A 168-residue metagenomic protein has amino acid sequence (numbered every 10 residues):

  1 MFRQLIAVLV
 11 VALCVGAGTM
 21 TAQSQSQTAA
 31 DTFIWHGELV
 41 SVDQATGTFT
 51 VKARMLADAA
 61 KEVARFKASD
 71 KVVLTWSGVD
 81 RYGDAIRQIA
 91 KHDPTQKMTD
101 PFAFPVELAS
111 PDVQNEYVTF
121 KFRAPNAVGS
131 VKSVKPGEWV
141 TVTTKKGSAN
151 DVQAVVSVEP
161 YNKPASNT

Functional and structural regions predicted by a protein language model:
F2-A7, A12-T168: Short, flexible, surface-exposed loop segments at domain boundaries
